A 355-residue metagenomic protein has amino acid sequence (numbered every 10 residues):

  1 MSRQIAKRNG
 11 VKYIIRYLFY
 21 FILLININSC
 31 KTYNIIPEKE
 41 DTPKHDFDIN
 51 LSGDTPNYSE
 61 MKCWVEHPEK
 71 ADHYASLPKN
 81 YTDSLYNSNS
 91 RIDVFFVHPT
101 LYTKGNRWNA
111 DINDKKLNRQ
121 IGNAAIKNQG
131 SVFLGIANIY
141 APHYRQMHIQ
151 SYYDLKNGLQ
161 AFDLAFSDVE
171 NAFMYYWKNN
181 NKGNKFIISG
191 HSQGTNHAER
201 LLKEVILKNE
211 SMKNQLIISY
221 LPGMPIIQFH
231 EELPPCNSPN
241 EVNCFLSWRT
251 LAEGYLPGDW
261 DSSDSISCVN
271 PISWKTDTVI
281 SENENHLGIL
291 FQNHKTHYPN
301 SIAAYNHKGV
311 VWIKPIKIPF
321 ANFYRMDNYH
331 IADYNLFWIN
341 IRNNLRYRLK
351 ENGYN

Functional and structural regions predicted by a protein language model:
M1-I35: Bacterial Sec-dependent N-terminal signal peptides
C30-G122, I126: Flexible, membrane-associating and regulatory peripheral segments of lipid-active enzymes
K31-T32, D168-K182, E204-E351, N355: Surface cap/lid and interfacial helix-loop subdomains adjacent to catalytic sites that gate substrate access
H45-I49, V97-G183, I318-N335, N343-N355: Active-site catalytic motif of lipid deacylating hydrolases and related acyltransferases
S90-I92, G135-I139, K182-K185, N214-I217: Loop/turn elements at helix/coil->beta-strand transitions in domains of secreted/extracellular proteins
D93-V97, Y140-H143, I187, I218-L221 (+1 more regions): Structural recognition of the beta-strand scaffold that forms the well-ordered cores of secreted hydrolase catalytic
G190, G194: Gly/Ala-rich beta-loop-alpha elbow adjacent to hydrolase catalytic centers
H197-L201: Hydrolases whose catalytic domains are alpha/beta-hydrolase-1, hotdog thioesterase, or metallo-beta-lactamase-like
